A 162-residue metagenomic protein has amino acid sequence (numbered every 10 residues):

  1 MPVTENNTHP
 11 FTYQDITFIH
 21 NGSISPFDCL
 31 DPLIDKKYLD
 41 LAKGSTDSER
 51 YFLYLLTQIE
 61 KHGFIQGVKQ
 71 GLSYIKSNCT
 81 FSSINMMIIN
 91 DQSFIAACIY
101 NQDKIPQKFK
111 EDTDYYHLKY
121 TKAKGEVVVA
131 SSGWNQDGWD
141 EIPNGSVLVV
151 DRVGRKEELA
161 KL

Functional and structural regions predicted by a protein language model:
M1-L162: N-terminal segments that mediate ammonia production and transfer in glutamine-dependent amidotransferase systems
